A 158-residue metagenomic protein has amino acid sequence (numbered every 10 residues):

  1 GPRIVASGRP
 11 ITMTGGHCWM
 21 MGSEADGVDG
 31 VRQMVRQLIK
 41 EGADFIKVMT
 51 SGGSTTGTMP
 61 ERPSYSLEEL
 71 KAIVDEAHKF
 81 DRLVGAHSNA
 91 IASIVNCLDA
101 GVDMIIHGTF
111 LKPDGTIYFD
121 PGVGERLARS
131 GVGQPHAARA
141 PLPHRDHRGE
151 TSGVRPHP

Functional and structural regions predicted by a protein language model:
G1-L83, V123-P156: Divalent-metal coordination cores built from histidine and acidic residues
V28, G85-A86, D114-I117: Short gly/ser/thr-rich secondary-structure transition/capping motifs
A77, L83-I91, I105: Histidine-centered catalytic micro-motifs
A90-D99: Catalytic cores of alpha/beta
A100-G101, S130: Short, structured coil segments at secondary-structure junctions
V102-K112: Short hydrophobic/aromatic-enriched beta-strand-loop microsegments
K112-G115, T151-S152: Intrinsically disordered, low-complexity Ser/Thr- and acidic-rich flexible linkers and loops, especially at boundaries
I117-V123: Alpha-helical scaffolding within the catalytic cores of extracellular/periplasmic polymer-degrading hydrolases
